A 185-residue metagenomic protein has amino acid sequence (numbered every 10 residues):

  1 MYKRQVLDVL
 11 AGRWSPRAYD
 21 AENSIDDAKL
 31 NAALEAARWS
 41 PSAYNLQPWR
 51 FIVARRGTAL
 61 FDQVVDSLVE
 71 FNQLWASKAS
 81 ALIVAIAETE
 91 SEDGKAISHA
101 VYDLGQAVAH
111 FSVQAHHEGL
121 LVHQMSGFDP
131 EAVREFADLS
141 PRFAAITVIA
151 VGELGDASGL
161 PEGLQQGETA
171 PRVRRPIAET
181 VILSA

Functional and structural regions predicted by a protein language model:
Y2-A185: Acidic, surface-exposed loops and disordered segments
